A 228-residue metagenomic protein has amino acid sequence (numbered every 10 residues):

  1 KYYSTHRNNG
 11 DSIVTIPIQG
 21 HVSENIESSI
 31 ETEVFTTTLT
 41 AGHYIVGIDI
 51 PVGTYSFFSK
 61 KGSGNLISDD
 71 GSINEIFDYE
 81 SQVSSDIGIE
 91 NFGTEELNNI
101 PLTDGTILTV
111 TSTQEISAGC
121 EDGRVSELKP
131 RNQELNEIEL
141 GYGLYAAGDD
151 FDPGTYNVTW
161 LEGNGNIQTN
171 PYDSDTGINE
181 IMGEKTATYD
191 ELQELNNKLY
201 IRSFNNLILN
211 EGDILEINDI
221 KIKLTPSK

Functional and structural regions predicted by a protein language model:
K1-T37, K60-I138, L161-K228: Primarily secretory-pathway and cell-envelope proteins
Y3, I50-K61, F151-E162: A short beta-strand element within beta-rich, extracytoplasmic domains of secreted/secretory-pathway proteins
T40-G42, V46-T54, G141-G143, A147 (+1 more regions): A glycine-anchored, Pro-Gly-centered beta-turn/N-cap motif
